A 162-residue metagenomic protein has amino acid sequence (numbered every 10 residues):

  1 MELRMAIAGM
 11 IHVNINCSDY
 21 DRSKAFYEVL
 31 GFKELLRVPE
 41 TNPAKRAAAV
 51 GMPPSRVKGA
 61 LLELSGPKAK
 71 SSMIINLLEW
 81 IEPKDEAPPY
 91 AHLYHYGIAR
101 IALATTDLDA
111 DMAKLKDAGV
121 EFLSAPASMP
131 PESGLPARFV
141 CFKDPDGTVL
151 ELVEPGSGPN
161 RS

Functional and structural regions predicted by a protein language model:
M1-A6, R37-P39, M73, A102-S162: Vicinal oxygen chelate
L3-R4, E28-K33, P43-A49, P67-M73 (+3 more regions): A generic short-segment signal for beta-strand/edge and adjacent turn/coil regions
M5-I7, G51-R56, H92-H95, G134: A generic structural micro-feature
G9-S18, A60-L115, R138-K143, T148: Vicinal oxygen chelate
N16-K70, S133: Core segments of cupin and vicinal oxygen chelate
N42-A48, P83-P89, L135, N160-R161: A short, acidic/glycine-rich surface segment
